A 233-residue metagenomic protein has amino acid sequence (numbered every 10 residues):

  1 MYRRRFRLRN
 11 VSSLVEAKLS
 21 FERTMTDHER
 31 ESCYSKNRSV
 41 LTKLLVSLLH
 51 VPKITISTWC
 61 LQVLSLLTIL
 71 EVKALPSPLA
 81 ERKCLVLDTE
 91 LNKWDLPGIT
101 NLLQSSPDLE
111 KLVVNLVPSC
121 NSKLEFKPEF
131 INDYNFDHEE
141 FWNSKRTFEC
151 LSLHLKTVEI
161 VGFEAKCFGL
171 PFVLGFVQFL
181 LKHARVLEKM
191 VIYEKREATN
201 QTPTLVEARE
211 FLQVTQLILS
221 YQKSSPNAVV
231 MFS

Functional and structural regions predicted by a protein language model:
M1-T100, E110-K145, V161-V177, Y193 (+3 more regions): Leucine-rich repeat
L49, P107, R185: Short conserved AdoMet
F148: Non-transmembrane functional regions of envelope-associated proteins
L151: Basic, glycine-rich polyanion-binding accessory segments appended to enzymes
